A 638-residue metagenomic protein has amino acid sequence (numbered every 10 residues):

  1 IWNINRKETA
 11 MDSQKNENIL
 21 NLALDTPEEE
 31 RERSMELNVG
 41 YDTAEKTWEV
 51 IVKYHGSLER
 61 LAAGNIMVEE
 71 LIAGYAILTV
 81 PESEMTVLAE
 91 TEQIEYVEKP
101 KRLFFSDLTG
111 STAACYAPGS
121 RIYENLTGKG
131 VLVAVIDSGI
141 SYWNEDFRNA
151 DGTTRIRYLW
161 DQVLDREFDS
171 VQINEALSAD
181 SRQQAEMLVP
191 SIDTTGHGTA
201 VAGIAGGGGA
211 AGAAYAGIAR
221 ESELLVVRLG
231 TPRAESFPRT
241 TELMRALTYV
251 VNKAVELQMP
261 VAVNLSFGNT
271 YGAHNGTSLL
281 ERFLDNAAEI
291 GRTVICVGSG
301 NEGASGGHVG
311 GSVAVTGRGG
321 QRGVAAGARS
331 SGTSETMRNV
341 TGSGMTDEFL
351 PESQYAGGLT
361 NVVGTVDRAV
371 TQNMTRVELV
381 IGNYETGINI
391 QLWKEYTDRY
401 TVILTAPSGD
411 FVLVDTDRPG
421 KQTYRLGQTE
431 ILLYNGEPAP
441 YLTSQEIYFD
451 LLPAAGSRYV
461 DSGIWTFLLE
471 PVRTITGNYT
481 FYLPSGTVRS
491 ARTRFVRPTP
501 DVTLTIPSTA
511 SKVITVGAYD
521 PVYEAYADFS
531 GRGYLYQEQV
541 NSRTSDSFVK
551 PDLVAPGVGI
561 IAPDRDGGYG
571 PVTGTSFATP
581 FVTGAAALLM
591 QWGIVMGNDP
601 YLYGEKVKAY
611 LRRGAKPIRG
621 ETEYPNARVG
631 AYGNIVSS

Functional and structural regions predicted by a protein language model:
I1-G74, S83-Y123, L132, E145 (+3 more regions): Autoinhibitory N-terminal propeptides
A10, E256, P260-N269, G276 (+3 more regions): C-terminal subdomain of the subtilisin-like protease fold in secreted/lumenal serine endopeptidases
P100, L229, L247-N275, G298-S299 (+1 more regions): Short acidic, glycine-rich surface-loop motifs adjacent to enzyme active sites
R121-T241, Q258-M259, G276, I290-R292 (+7 more regions): Subtilisin-like serine protease catalytic core
W160-A179, G306-Y448, L452-S457, L469-E470 (+1 more regions): Extracellular S/T/G-rich loop segment that most often corresponds to the catalytic His/Ser-adjacent loop
A202, L225-P232, V251-V261, I390 (+3 more regions): Hydrolase catalytic cores
R239-A254, L265, L280, E289 (+1 more regions): Hydrophobic, small-residue-rich alpha-helical packing segments that form membrane-like cores
I475-G486: Edge beta-strands of jelly-roll/beta-sandwich modules across compartments, strongly enriched in secreted/luminal
